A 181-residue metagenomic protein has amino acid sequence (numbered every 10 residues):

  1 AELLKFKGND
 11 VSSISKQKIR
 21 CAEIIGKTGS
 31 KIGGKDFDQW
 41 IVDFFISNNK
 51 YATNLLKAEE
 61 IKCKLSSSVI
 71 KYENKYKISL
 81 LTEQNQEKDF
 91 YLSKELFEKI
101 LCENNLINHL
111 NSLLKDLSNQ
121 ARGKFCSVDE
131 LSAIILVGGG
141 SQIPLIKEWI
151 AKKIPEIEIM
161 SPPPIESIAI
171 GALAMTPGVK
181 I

Functional and structural regions predicted by a protein language model:
A1-I181: Oxyanion-binding/catalytic loops of NTP- or PPi-dependent enzymes
